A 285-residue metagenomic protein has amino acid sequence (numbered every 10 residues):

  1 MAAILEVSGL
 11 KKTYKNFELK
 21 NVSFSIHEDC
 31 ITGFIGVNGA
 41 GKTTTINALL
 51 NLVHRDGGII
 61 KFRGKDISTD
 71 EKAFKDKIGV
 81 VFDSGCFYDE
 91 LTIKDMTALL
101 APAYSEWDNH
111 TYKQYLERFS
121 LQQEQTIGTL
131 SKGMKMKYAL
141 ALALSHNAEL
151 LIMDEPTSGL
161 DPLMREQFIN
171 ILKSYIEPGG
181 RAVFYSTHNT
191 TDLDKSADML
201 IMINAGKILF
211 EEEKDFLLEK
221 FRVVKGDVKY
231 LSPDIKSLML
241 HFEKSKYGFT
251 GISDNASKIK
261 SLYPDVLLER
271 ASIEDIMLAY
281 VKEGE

Functional and structural regions predicted by a protein language model:
V7-L10, F17-H27, F34, G58: Conserved beta-strand
V37-G41: Walker A (P-loop) phosphate-binding loop of ABC-type ATPase nucleotide-binding domains
G58-T69, A73-F74: Conserved ABC transporter NBD signature motif
F82-Y138: ABC-family P-loop ATPase nucleotide-binding domains
L151-E155: Catalytic Walker B motif of ABC-type/P-loop ATPase nucleotide-binding domains
F168-S253: ABC transporter nucleotide-binding domain
M239-E285: C-terminal coupling/interaction segments
